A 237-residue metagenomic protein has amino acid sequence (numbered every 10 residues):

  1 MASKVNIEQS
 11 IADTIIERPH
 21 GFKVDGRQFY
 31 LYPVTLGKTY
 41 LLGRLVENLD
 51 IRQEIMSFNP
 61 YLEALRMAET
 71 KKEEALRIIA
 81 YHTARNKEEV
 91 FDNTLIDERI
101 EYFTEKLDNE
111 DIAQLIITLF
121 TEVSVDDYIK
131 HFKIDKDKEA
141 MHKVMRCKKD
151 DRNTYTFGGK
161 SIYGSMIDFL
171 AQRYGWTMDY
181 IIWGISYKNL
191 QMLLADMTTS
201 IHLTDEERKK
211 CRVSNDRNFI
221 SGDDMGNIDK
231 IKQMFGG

Functional and structural regions predicted by a protein language model:
M1-D50, E54-E73, R77, Y81-R208: An amphipathic, hydrophobic-aromatic interaction surface with interspersed Lys/Arg that forms lipid/phosphate-bearing
D196-G237: Alpha-helical oligomerization segments
